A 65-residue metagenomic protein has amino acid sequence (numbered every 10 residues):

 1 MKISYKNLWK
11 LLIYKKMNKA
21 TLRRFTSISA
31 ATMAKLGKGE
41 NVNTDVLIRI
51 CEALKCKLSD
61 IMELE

Functional and structural regions predicted by a protein language model:
M1-A20: A short, Lys/Arg-rich alpha-helix, primarily the initiator
W9, A20, A34, I48 (+1 more regions): Residues within the helices of the helix-turn-helix
L12, R23, C51: The alpha-helix within a helix-turn-helix
K16-A34: Short alpha-helical DNA-recognition segment
T26, G37, E65: DNA major-groove recognition helix of helix-turn-helix
G39-E52: Short, basic-rich loop-to-helix N-cap that marks the start of a DNA-contacting helix
K55-E65: Short C-terminal boundary/hinge segments that cap the last helix of small helical domains
